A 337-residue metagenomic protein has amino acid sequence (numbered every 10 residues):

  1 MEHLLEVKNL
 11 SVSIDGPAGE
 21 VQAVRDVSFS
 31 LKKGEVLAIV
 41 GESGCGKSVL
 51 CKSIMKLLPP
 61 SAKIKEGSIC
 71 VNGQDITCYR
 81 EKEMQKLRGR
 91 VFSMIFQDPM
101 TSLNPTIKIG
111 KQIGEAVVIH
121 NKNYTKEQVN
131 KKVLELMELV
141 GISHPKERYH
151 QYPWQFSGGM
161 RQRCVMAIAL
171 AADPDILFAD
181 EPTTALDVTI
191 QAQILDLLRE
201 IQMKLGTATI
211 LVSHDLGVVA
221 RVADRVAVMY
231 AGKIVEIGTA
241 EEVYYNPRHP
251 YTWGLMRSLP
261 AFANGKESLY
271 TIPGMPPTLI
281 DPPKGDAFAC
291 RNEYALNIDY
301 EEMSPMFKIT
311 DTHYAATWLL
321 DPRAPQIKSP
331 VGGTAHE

Functional and structural regions predicted by a protein language model:
H3, S143-K146, T239-E337: Short catalytic/signature loops enriched in Gly
V40-G41: The feature captures the beta-strand-to-loop junction immediately N-terminal to the Walker
K56, F178, P182, L186 (+1 more regions): P-loop NTP-binding/switch modules centered on Walker-like glycine-rich loops
I64-D75: Conserved ABC transporter NBD signature motif
Q74-D75, E127-E147, M256: Conserved ABC ATPase "signature" region
A171-D175: A short, proline-enriched helix->beta-strand linker immediately N-terminal to the Walker B motif in ABC-type P-loop
